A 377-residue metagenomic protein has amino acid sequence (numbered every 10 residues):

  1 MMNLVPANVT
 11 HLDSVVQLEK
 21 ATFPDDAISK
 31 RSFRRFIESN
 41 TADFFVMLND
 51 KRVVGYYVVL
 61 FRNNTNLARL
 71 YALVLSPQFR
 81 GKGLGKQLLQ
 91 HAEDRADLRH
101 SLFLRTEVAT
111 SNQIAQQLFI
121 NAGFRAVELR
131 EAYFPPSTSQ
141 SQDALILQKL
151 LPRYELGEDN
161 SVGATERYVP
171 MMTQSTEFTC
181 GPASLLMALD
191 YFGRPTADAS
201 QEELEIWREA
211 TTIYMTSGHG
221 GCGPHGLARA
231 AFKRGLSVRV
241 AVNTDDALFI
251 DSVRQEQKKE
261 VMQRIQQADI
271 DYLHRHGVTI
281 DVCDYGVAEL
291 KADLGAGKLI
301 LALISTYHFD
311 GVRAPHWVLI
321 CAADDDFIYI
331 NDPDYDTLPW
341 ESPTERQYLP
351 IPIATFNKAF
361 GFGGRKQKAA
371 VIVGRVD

Functional and structural regions predicted by a protein language model:
M1-T10, L145, P152-G157: Conserved N-terminal entry element of GNAT/NAT acetyltransferase domains
P6-Q78, L89-H91, R95, R99 (+2 more regions): Acetyl-CoA-dependent GNAT
L75, G81-D94, Q113-N121: Conserved acetyl-CoA-binding loop-helix of GNAT-fold acetyltransferases
A96-V108: Conserved GNAT acetyl-CoA-binding A-motif
E107-V108, I120, R125-I146: Conserved catalytic-core motifs of GNAT/GCN5-like acyltransferases
A115, S161, G295, L299 (+3 more regions): Noncatalytic regulatory segments and standalone regulatory/sensor domains
L150-K258, Q267, C283-D284: Active-site-adjacent structural segments surrounding the nucleophilic cysteine of cysteine proteases and isopeptidases
I250, Q255-D332: Active-site-adjacent substructure of cysteine-protease-like catalytic cores
